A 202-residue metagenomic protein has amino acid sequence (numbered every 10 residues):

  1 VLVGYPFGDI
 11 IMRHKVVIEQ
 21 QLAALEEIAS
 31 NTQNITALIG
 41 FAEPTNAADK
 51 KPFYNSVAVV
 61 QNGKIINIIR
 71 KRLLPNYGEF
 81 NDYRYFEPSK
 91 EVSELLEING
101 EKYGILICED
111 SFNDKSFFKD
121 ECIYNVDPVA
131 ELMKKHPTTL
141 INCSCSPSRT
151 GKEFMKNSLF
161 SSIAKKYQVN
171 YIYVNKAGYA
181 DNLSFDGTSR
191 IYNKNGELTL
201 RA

Functional and structural regions predicted by a protein language model:
V1-A202: Enzyme catalytic cores with a strong preference for nitrogen-chemistry domains
